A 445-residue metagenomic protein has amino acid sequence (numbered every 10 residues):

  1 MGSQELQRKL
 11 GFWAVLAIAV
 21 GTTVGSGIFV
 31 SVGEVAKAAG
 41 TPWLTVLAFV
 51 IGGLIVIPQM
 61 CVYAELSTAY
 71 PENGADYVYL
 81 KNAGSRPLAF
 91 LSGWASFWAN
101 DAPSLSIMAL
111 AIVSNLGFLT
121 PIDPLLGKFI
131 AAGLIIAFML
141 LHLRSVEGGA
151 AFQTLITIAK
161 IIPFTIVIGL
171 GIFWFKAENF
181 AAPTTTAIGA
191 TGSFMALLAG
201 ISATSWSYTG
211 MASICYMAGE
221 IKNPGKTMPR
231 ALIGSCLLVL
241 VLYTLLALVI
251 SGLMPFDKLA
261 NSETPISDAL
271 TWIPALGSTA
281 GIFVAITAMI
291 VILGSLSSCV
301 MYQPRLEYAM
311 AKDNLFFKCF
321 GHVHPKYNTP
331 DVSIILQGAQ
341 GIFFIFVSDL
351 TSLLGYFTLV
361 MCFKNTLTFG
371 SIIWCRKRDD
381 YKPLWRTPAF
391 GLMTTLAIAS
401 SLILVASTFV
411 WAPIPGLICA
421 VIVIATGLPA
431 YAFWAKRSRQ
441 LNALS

Functional and structural regions predicted by a protein language model:
M1-G33, K37-W43, V50, V56-C61 (+5 more regions): Membrane-interface "cap" regions at the ends of multi-pass membrane proteins
G2-L6, A39-V46, C61-F90, I112 (+5 more regions): Flexible loop linkers connecting adjacent transmembrane helices in multi-pass alpha-helical membrane transporters
G2-Q7, P42, V46, L125-L126 (+3 more regions): Helix-loop-helix junctions that connect adjacent transmembrane segments in multi-pass membrane transporters
E34-K37, I57-I135, L140-L143, M289-A309 (+2 more regions): Hydrophobic transmembrane alpha-helices that form the core helical bundles of multi-pass secondary transporters
G53, W94, N115, L119 (+8 more regions): Alpha-helical transmembrane segments of multipass membrane proteins
V78-Y79, S85, G117-I122, A187 (+3 more regions): TM-loop-TM module centered on a large, flexible mid-protein loop between adjacent transmembrane helices in multi-pass
L126-A177, T191, L232-C236, F357-L367 (+2 more regions): Membrane-interface loop-to-helix entry segments
C319-N328, N365-G416, R437-S445: C-terminal membrane-solvent junction of multi-pass transporters and transport-like membrane proteins
